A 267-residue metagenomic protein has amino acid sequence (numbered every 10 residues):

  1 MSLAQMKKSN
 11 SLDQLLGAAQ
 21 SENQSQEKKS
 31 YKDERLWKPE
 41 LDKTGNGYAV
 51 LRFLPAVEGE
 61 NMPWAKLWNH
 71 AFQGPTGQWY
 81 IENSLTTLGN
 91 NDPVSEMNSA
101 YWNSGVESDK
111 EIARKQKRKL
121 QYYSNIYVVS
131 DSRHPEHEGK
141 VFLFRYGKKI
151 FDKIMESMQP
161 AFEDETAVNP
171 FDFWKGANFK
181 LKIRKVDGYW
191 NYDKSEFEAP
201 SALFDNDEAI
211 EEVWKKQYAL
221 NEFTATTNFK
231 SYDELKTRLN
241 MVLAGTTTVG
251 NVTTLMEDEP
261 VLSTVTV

Functional and structural regions predicted by a protein language model:
M1-P170, F229-D233: OB-fold ssDNA-binding interfaces and closely related basic DNA-contact patches used across DNA replication/repair
S130-T266: Compact mixed alphabeta submodule
